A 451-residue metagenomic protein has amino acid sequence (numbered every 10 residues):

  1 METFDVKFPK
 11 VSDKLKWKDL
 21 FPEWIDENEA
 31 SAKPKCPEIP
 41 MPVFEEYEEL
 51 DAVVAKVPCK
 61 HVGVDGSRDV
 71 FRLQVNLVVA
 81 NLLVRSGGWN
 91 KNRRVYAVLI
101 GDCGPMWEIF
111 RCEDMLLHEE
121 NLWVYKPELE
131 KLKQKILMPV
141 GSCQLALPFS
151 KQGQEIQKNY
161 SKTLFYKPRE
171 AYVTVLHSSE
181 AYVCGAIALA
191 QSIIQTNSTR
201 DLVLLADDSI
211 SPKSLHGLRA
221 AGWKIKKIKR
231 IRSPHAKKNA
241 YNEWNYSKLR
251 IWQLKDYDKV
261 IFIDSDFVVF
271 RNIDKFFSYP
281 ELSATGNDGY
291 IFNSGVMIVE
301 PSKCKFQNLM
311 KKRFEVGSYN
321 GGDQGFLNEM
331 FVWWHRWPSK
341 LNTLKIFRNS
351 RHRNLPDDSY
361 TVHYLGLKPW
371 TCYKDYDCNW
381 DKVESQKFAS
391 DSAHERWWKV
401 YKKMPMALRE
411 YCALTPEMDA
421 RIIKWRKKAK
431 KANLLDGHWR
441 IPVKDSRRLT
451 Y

Functional and structural regions predicted by a protein language model:
M1-A188, K305-F306, K312-Y451: A glycosyltransferase accessory/donor-loop signature
E2-D5, C112-L117, R219-K227, E281-S283: Active-site regions of enzymes building and remodeling cell-envelope glycoconjugates
V6, L205-D207, K226-R230, G286 (+1 more regions): Conserved beta-strand termini and adjacent loop/short-helix elements that scaffold enzyme active sites in alpha/beta
A97, L202-V203: Hydrophobic/aromatic residues located in beta-strands of well-ordered beta-sheets within soluble catalytic
K158, P212, A221-A236, A240-K303: GT-A fold catalytic core of metal-dependent nucleotide-sugar glycosyltransferases, centered on the diacidic
S192-T199: Short, acidic, metal-binding catalytic loop of nucleotide-sugar glycosyltransferases
R200-L202, D258-K259: Short active-site oxyanion
A206-L215: Glycosyltransferase specificity loop/lid
